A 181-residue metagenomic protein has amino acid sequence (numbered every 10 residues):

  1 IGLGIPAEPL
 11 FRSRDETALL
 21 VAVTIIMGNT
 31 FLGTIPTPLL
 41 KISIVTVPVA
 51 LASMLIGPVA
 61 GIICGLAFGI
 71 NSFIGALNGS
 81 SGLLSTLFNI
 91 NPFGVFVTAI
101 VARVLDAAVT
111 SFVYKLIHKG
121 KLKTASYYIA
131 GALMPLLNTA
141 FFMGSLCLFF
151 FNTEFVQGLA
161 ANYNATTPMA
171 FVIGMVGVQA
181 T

Functional and structural regions predicted by a protein language model:
I1-L3: Short, exposed "boundary/linker" segments that immediately precede the start of a downstream structural module
A7-T181: Loop-helix junctions at membrane interfaces
